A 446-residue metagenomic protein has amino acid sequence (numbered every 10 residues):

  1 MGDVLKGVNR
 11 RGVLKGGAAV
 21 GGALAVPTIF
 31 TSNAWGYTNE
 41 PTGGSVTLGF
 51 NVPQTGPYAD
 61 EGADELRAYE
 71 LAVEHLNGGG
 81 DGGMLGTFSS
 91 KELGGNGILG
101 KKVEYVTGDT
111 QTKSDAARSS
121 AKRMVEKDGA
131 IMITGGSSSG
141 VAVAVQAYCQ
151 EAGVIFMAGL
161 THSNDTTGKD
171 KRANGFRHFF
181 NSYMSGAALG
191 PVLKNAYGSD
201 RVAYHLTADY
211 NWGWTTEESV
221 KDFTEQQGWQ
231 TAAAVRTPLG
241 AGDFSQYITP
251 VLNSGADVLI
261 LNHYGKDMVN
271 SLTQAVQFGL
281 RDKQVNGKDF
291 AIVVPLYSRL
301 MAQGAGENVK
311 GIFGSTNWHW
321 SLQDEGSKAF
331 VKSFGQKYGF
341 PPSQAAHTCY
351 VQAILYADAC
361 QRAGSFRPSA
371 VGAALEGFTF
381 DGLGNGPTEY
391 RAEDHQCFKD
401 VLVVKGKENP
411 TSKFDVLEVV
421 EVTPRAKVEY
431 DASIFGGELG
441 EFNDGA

Functional and structural regions predicted by a protein language model:
M1-G12, V26, S32: N-terminal secretory signal peptides
T28-V52: C-terminal segment of N-terminal export signals and the immediately downstream linker at the start of the mature
Y37-N39, D60-R67, G79-G168, H178 (+1 more regions): Beta-alpha junction/loop-to-helix N-cap segments that form part of ligand/metal-binding clefts
P41, G49-A72, L76, T110-S114 (+4 more regions): Extracytoplasmic "Venus flytrap"
E61-S89, S185-A188, N211-Q227, L355: Short, solvent-exposed amphipathic alpha-helices that sit in or adjacent to ligand/effector-binding or catalytic
D115, K127-V235, R281-K283, K288-F313: Extracytoplasmic ligand/sensor domains, especially the bilobed periplasmic-binding protein
G265-M268, W320-F378: Extracellular/periplasmic ligand-binding modules, especially the Venus flytrap/periplasmic-binding
T379-A446: Solvent-exposed, acidic/polar segments of extracytosolic/periplasmic ligand-binding ectodomains
